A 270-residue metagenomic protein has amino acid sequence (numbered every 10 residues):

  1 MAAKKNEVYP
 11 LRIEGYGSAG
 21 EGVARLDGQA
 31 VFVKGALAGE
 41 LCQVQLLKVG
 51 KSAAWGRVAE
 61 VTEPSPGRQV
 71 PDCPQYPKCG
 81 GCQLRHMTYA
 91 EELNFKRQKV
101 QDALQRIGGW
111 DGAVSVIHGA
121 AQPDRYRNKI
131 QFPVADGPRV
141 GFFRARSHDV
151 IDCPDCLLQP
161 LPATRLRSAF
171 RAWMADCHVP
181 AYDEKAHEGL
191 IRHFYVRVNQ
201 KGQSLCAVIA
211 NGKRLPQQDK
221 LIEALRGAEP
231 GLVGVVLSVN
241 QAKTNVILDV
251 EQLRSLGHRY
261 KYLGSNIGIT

Functional and structural regions predicted by a protein language model:
M1-T270: Accessory RNA-recognition modules of RNA-modification enzymes
